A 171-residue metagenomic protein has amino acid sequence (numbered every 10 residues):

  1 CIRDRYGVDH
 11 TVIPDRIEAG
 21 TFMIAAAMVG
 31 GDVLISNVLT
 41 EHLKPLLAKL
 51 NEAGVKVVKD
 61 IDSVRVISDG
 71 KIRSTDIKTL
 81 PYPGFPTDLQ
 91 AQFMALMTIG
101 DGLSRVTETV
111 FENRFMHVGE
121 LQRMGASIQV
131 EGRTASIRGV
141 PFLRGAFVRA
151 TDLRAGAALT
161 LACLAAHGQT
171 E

Functional and structural regions predicted by a protein language model:
R3-E171: Short, structured segments at the rim of ligand-binding sites
